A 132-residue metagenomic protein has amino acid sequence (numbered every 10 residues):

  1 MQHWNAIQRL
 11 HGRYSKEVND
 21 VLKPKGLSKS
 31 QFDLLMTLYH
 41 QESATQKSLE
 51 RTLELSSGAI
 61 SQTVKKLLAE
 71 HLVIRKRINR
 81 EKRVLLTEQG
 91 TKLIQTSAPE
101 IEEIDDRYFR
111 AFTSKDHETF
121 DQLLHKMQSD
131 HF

Functional and structural regions predicted by a protein language model:
M1-K25, R83, K92: N-terminal leader segment of winged-helix/HTH proteins
Q2-N5, D33, S48, E118: Active-site phosphate/pyrophosphate-handling residues
I7-L10, Y14, L53, L93 (+3 more regions): Alpha-helical linker/hinge and terminal dimerization helices associated with HTH transcriptional regulators
G12, K16-S56: N-terminal helix-turn-helix DNA-binding core of bacterial DNA-binding proteins
S56-S57, R80: Donor nucleotide-sugar binding loop of glycosyltransferases
K65-Q122: Charged, amphipathic alpha-helical coiled-coil/dimerization segments
E118-F132: Exposed, interaction-prone assembly regions rather than primary DNA-binding/catalytic cores
